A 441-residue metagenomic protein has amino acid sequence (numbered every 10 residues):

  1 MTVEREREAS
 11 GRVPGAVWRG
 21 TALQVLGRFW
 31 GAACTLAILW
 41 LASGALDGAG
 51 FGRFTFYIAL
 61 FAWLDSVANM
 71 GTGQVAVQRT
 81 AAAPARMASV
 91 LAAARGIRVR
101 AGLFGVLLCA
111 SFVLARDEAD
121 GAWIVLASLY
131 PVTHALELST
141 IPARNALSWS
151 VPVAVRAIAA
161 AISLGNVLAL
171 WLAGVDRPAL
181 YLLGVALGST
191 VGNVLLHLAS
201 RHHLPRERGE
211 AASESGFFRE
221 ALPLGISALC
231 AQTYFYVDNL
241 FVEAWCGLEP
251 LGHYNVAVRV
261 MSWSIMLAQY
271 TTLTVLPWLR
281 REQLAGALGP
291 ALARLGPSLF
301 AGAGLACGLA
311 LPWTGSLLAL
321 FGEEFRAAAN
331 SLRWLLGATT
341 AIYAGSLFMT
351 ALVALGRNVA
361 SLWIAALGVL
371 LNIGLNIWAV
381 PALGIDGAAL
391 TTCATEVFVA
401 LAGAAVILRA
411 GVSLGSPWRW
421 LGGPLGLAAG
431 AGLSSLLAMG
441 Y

Functional and structural regions predicted by a protein language model:
T2-V17, S150, A154-V155, G174 (+5 more regions): Interhelical loop/hinge segments that connect adjacent transmembrane helices in multipass membrane
V3, V13-G73, V106-C109, S163-L164 (+3 more regions): Signature of the first transmembrane helix
A33, A173, G368-L371, T395 (+1 more regions): Transmembrane alpha-helical segments of multi-pass transport proteins
T35, L39, A68-A85, M261-G296 (+1 more regions): Helix-loop junctions and terminal segments of transmembrane helices in multi-pass membrane transport/translocation
W40-L41, F51-N69, G184, D238-L240 (+4 more regions): Alpha-helical transmembrane segments of polytopic membrane transporters and translocases
R79, V132-V155, L336-A365: Membrane-interface junctions at transmembrane-helix termini in multi-pass inner-membrane proteins
V113-A127, L248, A310-T340, S346 (+1 more regions): Interfacial segments at transmembrane-helix termini and the short loops linking adjacent helices
I124-S128, V153-H203, L367-N372, I385-I407: Hydrophobic alpha-helical transmembrane segments
